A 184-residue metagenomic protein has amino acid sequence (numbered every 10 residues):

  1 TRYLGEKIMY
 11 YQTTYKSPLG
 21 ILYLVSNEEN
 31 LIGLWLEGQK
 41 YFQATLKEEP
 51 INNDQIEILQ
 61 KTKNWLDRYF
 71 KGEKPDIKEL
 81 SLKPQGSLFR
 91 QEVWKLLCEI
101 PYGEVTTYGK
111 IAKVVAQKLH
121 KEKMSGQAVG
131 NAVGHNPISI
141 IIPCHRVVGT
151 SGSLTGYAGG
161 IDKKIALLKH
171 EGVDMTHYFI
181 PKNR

Functional and structural regions predicted by a protein language model:
T1-I8: Short, Lys/Arg-enriched N-terminal segments with co-localized hydrophobic residues within the first ~10-30 amino acids
M9, P18, E28-L31: A structure-centric signal for secondary-structure junctions around beta-strands
Y11-I21, G72-R184: Nucleic acid-binding interface residues in structured DNA/RNA-binding domains, emphasizing the DNA-engaging scaffolds
K16, V25, W35: Residues in well-ordered beta-strands of folded domains
S26-N30, T150-S151: Short acidic-glycine loop/turn motifs at beta-strand connectors
E28-K78: Compact structured core domains
